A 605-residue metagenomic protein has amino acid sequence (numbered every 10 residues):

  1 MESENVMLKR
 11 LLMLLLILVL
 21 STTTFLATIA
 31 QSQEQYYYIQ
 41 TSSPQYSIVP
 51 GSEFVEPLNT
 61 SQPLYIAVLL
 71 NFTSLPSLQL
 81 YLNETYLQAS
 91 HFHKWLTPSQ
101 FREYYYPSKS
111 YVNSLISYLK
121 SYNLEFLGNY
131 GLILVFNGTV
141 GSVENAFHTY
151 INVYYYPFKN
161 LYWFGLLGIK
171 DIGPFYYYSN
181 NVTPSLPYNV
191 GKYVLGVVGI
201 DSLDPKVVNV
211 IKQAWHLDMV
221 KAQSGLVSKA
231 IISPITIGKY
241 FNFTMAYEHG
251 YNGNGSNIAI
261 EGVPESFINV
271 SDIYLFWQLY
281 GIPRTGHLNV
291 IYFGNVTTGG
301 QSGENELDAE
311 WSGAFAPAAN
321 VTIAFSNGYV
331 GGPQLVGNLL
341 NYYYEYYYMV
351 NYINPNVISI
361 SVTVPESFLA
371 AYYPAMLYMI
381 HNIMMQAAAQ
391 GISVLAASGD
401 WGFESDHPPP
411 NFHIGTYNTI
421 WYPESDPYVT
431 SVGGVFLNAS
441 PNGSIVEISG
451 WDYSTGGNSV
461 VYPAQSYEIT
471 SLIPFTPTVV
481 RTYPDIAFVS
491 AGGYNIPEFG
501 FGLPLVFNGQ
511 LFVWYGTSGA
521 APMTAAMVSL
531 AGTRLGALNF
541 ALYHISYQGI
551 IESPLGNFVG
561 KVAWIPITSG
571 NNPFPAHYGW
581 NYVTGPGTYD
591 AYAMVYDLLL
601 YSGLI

Functional and structural regions predicted by a protein language model:
M1-E34: Secretory targeting signatures
Q35-N129, V135, V140-V432, S459-Y515 (+3 more regions): Substrate-binding/charge-relay-adjacent region of secreted/lumenal peptidase catalytic domains
D308, S312, T524-A531: Buried hydrophobic packing segments
S431-V461: Polar, glycine-rich mid-to-C-terminal structural blocks that act as macromolecule-binding/assembly scaffolds
L472, P477, A525, A531-T584 (+1 more regions): An often Trp-containing, charged/polar helix-loop segment at the C-terminal end of enzyme catalytic cores
P484, V513-S529: C-terminal substrate/ligand-recognition segments
G509-S518, Y578-T584: Active-site rim elements
